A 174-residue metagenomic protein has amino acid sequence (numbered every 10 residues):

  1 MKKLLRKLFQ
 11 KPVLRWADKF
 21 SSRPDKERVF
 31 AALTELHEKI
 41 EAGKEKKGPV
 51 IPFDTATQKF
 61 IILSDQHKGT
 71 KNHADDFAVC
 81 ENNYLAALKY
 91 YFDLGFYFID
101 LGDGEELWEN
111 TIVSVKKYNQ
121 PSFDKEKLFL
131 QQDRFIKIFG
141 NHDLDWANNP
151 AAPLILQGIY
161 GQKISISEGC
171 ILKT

Functional and structural regions predicted by a protein language model:
M1-K59: Acidic, histidine-bearing metal-coordination/catalytic regions of metal-dependent phosphoesterases
K47, F53-T57, L63, K68-S167: Core catalytic region of metal-dependent phosphoesterases/phosphodiesterases, especially metallo-beta-lactamase-like
G169-I171: Conserved hydrophobic/aromatic beta-strand scaffold that supports enzyme active sites
T174: Active-site-proximal loop/helix segment associated with metal-binding centers of metalloenzymes
